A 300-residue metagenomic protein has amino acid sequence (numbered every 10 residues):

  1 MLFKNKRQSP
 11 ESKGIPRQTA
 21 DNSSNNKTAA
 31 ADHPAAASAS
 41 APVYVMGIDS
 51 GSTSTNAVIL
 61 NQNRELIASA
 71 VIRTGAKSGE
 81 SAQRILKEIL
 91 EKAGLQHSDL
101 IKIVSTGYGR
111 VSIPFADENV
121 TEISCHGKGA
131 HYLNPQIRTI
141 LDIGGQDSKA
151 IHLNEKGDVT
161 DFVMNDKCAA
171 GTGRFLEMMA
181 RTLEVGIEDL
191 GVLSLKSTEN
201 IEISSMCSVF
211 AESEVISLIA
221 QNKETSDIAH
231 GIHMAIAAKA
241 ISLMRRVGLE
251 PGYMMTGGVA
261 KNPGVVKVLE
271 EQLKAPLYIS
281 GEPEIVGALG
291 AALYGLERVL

Functional and structural regions predicted by a protein language model:
M1-E122, K261, E270-E271, A275-L277: N-terminal glycine/serine-rich phosphate-binding loop of ATP-dependent small-molecule kinases, especially carbohydrate
E11-K13, A30-S40, Y108-D158, G290-L300: Conserved phosphate-binding catalytic cores of ATP/NTP-utilizing and phosphoryl-transfer enzymes
R73-T74, E118-G127, L141-G145, V163-G171 (+3 more regions): Active-site nucleophile and cofactor-binding loops and adjacent substrate-binding regions of central metabolic enzymes
K77-S78, E155-E199, L293, E297: Glycine-rich phosphate-binding loop plus the immediately following alpha-helix
Y108, R245-Q272, S280, E284-G287: Glycine-rich phosphate-binding loops at beta-strand->alpha-helix junctions
G186-L218: Internal, active-site/partner-interface "lid" segment
A211-M244, E284: Adenine-nucleotide phosphate-binding core of ATP-dependent small-molecule kinases
